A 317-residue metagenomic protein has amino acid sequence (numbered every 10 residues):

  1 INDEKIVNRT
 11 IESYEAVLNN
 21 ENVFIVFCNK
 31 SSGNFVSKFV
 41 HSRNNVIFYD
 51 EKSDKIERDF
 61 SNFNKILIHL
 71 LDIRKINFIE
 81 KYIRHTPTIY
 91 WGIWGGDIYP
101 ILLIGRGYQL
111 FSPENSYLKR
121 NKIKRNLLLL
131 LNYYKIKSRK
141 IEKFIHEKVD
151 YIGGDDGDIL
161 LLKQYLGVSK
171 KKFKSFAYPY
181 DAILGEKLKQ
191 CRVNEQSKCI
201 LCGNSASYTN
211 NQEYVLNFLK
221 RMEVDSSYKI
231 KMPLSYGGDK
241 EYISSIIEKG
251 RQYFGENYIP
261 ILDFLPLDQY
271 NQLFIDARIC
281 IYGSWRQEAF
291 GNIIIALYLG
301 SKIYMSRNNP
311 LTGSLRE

Functional and structural regions predicted by a protein language model:
D50-S53, I259-L273: Conserved active-site histidine-acidic residue motif and adjacent donor-binding/catalytic loop of glycosyltransferases
I56-K75, T88-G92: Short N-terminal targeting/anchoring amphipathic segment
F63, Q272-W285: Acidic donor-binding loop of glycosyltransferase active sites
K65-L67, I83-R125: Active-site proximal beta-strand in glycosyltransferases
L128-F173: A short, active-site helix/loop in glycosyltransferases that binds the activated sugar's phosphate group
K189-N210, L216-L219, I230-K231: Conserved donor-binding/catalytic core segment of Leloir-type glycosyltransferases
S244-F264: Nucleotide-activated donor-binding/catalytic signature segment of Leloir-type glycosyltransferases, i.e., the conserved
I281-E317: Catalytic binding pocket for nucleotide-activated donors in carbohydrate/polymer assembly enzymes
